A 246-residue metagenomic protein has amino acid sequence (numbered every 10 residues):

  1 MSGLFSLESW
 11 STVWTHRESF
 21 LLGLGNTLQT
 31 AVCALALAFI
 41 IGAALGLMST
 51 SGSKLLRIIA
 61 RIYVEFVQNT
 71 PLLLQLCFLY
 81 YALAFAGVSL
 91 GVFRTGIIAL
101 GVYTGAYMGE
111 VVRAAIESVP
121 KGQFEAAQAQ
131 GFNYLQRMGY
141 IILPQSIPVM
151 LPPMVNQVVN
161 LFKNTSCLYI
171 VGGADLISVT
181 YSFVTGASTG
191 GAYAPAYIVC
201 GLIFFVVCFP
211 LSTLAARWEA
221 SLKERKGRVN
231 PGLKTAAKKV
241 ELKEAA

Functional and structural regions predicted by a protein language model:
M1-A246: Transmembrane alpha-helices and adjacent helix-loop boundaries
